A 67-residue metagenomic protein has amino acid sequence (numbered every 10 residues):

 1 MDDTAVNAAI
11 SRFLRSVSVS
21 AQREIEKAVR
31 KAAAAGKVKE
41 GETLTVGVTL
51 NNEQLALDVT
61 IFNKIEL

Functional and structural regions predicted by a protein language model:
D2-S11, K27-R30, K37-L67: N-terminal intrinsically disordered, cationic/polar leader segments that include organellar targeting peptides
R12-R15, S20, A32: Long, contiguous binding/interaction regions
V19-K27: Compact soluble domain cores
